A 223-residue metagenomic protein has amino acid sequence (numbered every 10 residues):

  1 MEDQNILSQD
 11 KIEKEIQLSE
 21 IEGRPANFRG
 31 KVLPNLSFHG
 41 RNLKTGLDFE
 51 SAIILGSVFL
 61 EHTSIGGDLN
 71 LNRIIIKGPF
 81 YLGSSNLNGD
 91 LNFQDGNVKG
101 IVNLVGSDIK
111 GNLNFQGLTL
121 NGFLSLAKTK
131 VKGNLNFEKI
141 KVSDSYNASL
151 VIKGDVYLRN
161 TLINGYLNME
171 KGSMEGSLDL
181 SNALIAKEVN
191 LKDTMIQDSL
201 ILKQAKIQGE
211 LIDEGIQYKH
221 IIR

Functional and structural regions predicted by a protein language model:
Q4-R223: Tandem repeat scaffolds
